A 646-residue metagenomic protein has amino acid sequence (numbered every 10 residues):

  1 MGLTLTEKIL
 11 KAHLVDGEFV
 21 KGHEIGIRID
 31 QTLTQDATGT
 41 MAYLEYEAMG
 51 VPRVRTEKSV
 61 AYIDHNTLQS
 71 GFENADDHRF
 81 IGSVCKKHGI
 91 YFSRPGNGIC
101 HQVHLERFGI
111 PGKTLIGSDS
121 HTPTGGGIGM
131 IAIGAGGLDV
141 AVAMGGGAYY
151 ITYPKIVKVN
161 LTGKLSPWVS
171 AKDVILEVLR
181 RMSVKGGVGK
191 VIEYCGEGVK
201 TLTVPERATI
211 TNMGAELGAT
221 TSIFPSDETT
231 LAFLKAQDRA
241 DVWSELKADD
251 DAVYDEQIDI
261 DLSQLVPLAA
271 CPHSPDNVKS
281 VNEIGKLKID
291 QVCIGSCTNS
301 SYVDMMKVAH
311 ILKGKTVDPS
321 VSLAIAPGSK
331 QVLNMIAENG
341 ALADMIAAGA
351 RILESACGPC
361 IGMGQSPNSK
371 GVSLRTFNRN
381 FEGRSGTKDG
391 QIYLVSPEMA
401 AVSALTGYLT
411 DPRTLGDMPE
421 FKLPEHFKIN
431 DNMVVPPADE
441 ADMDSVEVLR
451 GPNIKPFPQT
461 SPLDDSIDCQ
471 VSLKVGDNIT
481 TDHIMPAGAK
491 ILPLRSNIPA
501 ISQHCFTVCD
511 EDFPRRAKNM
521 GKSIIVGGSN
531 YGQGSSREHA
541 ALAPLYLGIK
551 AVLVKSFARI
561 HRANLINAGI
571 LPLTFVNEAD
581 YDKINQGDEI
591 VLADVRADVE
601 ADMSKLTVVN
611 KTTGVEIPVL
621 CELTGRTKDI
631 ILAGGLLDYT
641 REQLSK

Functional and structural regions predicted by a protein language model:
M1-K646: Fe-S-dependent hydro-lyases/dehydratases of central metabolism
